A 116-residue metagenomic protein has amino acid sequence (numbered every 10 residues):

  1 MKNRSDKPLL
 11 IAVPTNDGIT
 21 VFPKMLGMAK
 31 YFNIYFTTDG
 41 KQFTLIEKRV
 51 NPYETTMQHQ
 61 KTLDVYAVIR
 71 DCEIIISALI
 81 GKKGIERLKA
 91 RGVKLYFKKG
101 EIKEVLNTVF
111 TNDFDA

Functional and structural regions predicted by a protein language model:
M1-Q60, K98-A116: Non-catalytic interface/targeting segments
L63-K94: Mid-chain, well-packed structural core segment of small domains
